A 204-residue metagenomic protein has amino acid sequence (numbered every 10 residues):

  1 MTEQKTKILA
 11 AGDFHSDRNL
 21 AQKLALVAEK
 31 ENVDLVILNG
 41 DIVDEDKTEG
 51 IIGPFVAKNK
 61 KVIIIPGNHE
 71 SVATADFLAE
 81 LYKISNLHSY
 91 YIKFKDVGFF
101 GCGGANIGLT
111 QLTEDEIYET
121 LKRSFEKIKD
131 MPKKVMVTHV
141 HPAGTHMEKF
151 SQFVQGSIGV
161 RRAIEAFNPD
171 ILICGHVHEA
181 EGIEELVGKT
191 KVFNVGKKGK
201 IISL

Functional and structural regions predicted by a protein language model:
M1-A57, K129-D130: N-terminal active-site segment of His-dependent metallophosphoesterases
M1-T6, H15-S16, P66, F77-Y82 (+1 more regions): Binuclear metal-dependent hydrolase catalytic cores
T2-K5, K23, Y91-D96, L112 (+3 more regions): Binuclear metal-dependent phosphoesterase catalytic core
A10-D13, V36-D41, V62-N68, N86-H88 (+4 more regions): Active-site neighborhood of phospho(di)ester-bond hydrolases with catalytic His/Asp-centered motifs
H15-N19, V43-K47, N68-A75, Y91-I92 (+4 more regions): Active-site environment of divalent metal-dependent phosphoester hydrolases
A25, T48-V56, A75-D76, F125 (+1 more regions): Short amphipathic alpha-helical segments and helix-helix/interface helices
E29, E70-G156: Conserved catalytic scaffold of divalent metal-dependent phosphoesterases
P54-N59, I128-D130, I164-F167, V187: Short, conserved loop/helix-junction motifs that constitute active-site signature segments in enzyme catalytic cores
